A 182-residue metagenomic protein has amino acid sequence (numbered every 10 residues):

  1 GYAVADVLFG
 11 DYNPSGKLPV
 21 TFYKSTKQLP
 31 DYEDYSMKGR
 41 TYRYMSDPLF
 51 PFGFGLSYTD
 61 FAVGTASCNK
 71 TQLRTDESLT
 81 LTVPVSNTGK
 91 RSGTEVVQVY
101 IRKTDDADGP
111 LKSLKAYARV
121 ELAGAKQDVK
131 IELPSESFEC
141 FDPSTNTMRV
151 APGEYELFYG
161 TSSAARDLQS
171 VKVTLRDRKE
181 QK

Functional and structural regions predicted by a protein language model:
G1-T94, Y100, P152, E156-G160 (+1 more regions): Secreted, periplasmic, or luminal enzymes acting at the cell surface/secretory milieu
P30, G93-E95, G109, E139-F141 (+1 more regions): Short acidic, gly/pro-rich beta-turn/loop elements at beta-sheet edges and active-site/ligand-binding grooves
A62, S67, P84, A116-E121 (+2 more regions): Generic structural detector for well-ordered beta-strands
S78-T80, K126-K130, L168-S170: Intrinsic-disorder/low-complexity, polar/charged segments enriched in Ser/Thr/Lys/Arg/Asp/Glu/Gln
K90-L114: Short acidic, flexible loop segments centered on an aromatic residue
D106-P143: Intrinsically disordered, low-complexity Pro/Gly/Ser/Thr-rich segments with frequent PxxP/GP/PP motifs and embedded
P134-Q181: Terminal connector regions
